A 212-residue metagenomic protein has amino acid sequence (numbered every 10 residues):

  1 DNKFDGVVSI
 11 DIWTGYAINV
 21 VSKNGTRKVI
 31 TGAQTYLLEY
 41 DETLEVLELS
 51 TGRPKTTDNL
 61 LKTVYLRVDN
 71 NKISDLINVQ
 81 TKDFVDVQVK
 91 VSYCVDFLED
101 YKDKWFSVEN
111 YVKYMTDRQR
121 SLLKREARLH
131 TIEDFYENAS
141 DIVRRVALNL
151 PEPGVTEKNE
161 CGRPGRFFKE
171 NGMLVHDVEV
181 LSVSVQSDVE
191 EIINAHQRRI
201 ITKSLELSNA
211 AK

Functional and structural regions predicted by a protein language model:
D1-K212: N-terminal hydrophobic membrane-entry segments
